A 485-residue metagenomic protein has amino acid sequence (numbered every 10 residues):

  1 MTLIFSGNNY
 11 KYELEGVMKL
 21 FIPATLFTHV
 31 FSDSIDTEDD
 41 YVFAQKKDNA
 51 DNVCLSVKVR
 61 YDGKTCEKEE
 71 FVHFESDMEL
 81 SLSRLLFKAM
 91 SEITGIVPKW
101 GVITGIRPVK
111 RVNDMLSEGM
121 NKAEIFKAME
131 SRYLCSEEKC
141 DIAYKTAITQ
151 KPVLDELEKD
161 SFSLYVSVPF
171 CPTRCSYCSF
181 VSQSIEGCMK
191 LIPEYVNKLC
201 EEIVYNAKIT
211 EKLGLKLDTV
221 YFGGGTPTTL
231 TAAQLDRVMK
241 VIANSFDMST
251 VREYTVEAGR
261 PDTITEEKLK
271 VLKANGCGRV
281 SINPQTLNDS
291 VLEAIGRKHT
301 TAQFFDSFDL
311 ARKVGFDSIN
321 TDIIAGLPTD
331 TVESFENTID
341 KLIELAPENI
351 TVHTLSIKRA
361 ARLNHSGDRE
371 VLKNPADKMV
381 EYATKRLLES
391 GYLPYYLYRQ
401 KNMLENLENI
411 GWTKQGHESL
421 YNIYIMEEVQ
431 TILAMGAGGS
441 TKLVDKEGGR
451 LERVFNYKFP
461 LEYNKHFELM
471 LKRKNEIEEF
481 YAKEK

Functional and structural regions predicted by a protein language model:
M1-N121, L199, Q415-K485: Radical SAM enzyme core and accessory elements
F27-F31, I35-D39, A360-M435: A C-terminal junction/extension of Radical SAM enzymes
L55-V57, V166, I282: Short beta-strand motif preference
I93-V97, S117-L164, L213: N-terminal [4Fe-4S]-dependent radical SAM core
S161-V196: Canonical Radical SAM [4Fe-4S] cluster-binding loop centered on the CxxxCxxC motif and its immediate flanking residues
S182-Y382: Conserved non-cysteine loop/helix-boundary elements of the Radical SAM core domain that shape
P227, N402, G438-T441: Short, glycine-/Ser/Thr-/acidic-enriched flexible segments
